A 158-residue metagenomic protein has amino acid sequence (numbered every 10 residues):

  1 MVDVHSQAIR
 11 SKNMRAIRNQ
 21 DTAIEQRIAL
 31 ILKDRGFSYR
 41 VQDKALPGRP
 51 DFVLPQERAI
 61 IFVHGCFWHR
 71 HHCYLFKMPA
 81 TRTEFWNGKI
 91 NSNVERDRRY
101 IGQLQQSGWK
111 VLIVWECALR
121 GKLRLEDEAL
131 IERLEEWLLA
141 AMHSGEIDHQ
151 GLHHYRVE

Functional and structural regions predicted by a protein language model:
M1-I113, R120-E158: Nucleic-acid endo/exonuclease domains
